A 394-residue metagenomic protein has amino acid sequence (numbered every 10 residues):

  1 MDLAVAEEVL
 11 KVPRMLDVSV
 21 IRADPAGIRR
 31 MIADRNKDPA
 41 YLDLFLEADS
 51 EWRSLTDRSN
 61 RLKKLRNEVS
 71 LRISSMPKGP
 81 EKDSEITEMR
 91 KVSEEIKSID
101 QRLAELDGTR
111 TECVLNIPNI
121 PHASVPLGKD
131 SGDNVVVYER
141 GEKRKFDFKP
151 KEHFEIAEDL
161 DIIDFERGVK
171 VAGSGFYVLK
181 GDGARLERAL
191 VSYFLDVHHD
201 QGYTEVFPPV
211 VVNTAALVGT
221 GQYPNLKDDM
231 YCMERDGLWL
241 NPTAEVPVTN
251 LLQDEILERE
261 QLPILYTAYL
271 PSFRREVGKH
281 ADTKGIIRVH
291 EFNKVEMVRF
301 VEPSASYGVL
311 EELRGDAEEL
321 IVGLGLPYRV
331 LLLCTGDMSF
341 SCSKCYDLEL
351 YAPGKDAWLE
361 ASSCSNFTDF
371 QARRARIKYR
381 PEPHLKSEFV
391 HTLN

Functional and structural regions predicted by a protein language model:
M1-R144, E158, I162: N-terminal alpha-helical targeting/anchoring segments
V12, E139-N394: TRNA-recognition modules of translation machinery and tRNA-sensing kinases, especially anticodon-binding
